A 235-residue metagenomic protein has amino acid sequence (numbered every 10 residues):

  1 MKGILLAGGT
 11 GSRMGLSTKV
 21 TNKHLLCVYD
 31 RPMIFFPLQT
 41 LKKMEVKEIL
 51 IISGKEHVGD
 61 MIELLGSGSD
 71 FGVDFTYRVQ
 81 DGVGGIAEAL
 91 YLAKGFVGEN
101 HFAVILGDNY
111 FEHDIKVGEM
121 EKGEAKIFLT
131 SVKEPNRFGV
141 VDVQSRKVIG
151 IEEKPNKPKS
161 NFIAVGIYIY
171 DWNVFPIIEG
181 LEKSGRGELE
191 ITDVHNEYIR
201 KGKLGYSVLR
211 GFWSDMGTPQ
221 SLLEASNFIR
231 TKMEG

Functional and structural regions predicted by a protein language model:
M1-M61, F75: N-terminal glycine-rich phosphate-binding loop and ensuing alpha1 helix
K2, K47-I49, D74, H101 (+2 more regions): Residues at the starts of beta-strands that form the adenosine-phosphate
L5, I51, V104-I105, I127-F128 (+1 more regions): Structural beta-sheet core signal
L6, I52-S53, R78-D81, L129 (+1 more regions): Small/polar loops that bind or transfer phosphate-bearing groups
L25, V141-V143, Y206: A structural signal for short hydrophobic beta-strand segments in well-ordered beta-sheet cores
S53, I105, V143, I169-Y170 (+1 more regions): A conserved hydrophobic position in a structured secondary element of the catalytic/binding core that shapes
M61-F138, D142-S145, E179-G180: Conserved beta-loop-beta/alpha segment of the NTase-like Rossmann-fold superfamily that binds/positions NTPs
K147-G235: Catalytic-core segments of class I nucleotidyltransferases/pyrophosphorylases that form NMP-activated intermediates
